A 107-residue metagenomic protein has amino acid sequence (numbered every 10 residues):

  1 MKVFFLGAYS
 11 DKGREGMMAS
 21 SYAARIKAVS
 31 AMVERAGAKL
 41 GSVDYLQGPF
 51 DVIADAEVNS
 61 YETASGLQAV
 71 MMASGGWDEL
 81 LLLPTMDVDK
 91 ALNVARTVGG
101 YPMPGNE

Functional and structural regions predicted by a protein language model:
M1-E34, K39-G41, V88-E107: Short S/T/G/P-rich N-terminal loop/turn motif that feeds into the first structured element of a domain
F4-A8, D44-Q68: Short, well-ordered beta-strand segments in beta-rich or mixed alpha/beta enzyme and ligand-binding folds
G16, A54, L81: Short, flexible active-site loop motifs that bind/organize anionic cofactors or intermediates
Y22, L46, F50, M71 (+3 more regions): Flexible domain-boundary/linker segments
G37-D44, E79-L81: A short linear hydrophobic-aromatic micro-motif
G48, V58, T63, L81 (+2 more regions): Juxtamembrane helix-loop transition sites at the ends of transmembrane segments in multi-pass membrane proteins
E57-K90: An amphipathic, aromatic/His-enriched active-site/gating alpha helix that lines ligand/cofactor pockets
